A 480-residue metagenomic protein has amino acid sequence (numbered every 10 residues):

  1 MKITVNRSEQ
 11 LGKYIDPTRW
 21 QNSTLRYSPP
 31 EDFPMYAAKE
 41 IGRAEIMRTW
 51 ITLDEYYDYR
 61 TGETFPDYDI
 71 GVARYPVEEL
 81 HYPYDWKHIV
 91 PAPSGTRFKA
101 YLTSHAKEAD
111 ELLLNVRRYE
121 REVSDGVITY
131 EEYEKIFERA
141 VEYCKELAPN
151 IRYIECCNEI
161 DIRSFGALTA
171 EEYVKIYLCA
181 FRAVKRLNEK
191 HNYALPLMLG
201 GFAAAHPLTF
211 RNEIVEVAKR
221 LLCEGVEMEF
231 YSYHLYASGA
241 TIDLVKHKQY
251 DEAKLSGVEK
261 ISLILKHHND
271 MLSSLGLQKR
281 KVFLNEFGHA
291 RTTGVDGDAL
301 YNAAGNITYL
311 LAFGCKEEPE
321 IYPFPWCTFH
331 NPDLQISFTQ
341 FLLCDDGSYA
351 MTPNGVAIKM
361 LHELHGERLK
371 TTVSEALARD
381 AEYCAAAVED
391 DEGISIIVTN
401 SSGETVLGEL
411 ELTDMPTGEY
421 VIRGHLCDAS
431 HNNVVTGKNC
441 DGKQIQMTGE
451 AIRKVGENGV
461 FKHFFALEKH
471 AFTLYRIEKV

Functional and structural regions predicted by a protein language model:
M1-Y153, A167-H206, C223, S273-K279 (+4 more regions): Non-catalytic accessory regions flanking glycosidase/transglycosidase catalytic cores in CAZymes
L53-Y59, Y119-V123, C157-S164, Y236-T241 (+2 more regions): Conserved radical SAM core fold
R60, S124-G126, F165-A167, I242-H247 (+2 more regions): Short acidic, glycine/proline-rich loop/turn micro-motifs
R60-Y68, V215, D298-Y301, T339-Q340: Short secondary-structure boundary/capping segments
Y153-C157, Y231-Y236, P323-P325: Non-cysteine beta-strand/loop elements that form the S-adenosyl-L-methionine
E171-Y309, K316-P319: Noncatalytic carbohydrate-binding groove/subsite architecture in carbohydrate-active enzymes
T241, R291-T292, C327-Q340: Flexible glycine/acidic-rich beta-alpha junction loops that bind and position SAM and/or redox cofactors in anaerobic
T293-L310, L343-D345, Y349-V356, L364: Extracellular glycoside hydrolase catalytic/binding regions
